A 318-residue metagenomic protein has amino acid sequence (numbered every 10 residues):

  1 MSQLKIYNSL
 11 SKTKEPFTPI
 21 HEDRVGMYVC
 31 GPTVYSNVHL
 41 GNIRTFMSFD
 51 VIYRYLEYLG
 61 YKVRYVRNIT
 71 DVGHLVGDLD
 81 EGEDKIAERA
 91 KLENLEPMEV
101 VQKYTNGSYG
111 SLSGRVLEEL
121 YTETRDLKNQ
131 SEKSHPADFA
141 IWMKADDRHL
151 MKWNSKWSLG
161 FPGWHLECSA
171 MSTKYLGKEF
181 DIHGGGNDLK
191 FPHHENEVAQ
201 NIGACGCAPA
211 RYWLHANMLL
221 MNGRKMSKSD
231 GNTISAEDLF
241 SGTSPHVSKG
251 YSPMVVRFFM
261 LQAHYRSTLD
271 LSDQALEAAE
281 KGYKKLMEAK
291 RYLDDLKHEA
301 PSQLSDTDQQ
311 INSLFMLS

Functional and structural regions predicted by a protein language model:
S2-P32, D50, N106-D294: Alpha-helical recognition segments enriched in aromatics with Gly/Pro capping that present substrate-recognition
S11, I20-S108: N-terminal, positively charged nucleic-acid-binding surface of large information/translation enzymes
H39, N68, S252-M254, Q309-Q310: Residue-level detector of functionally special positions within alpha-helical transmembrane segments of multi-pass
G60-V63, E179, Y292-P301: Surface-exposed helix-capping loop/turn segments at secondary-structure junctions
E81, K85, K103, A137 (+3 more regions): Generic alpha-helical secondary structure signal
K284-E288, D308-S318: Core structural elements
D294-A300, L304-L314: Extended alpha-helical coiled-coil "stalk/arm" regions that act as elongated linkers or oligomerization scaffolds
